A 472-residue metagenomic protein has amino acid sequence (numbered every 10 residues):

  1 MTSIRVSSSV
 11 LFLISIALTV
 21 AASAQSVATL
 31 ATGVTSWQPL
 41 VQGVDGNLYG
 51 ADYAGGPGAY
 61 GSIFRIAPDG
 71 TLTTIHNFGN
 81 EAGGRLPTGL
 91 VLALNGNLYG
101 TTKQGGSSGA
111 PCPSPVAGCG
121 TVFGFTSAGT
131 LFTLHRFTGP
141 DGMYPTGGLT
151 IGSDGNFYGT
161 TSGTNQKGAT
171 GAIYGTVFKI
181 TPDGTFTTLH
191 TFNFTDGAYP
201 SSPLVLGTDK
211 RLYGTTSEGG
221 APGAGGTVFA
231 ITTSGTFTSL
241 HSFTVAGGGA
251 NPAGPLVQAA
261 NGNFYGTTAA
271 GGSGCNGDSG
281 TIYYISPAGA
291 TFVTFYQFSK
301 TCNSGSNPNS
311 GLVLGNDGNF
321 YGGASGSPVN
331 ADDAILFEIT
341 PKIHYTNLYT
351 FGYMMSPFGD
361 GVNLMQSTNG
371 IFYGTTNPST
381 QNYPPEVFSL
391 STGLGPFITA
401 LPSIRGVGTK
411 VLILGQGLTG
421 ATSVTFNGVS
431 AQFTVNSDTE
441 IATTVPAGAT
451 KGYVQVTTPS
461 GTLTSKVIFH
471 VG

Functional and structural regions predicted by a protein language model:
T2-G472: Extracellular beta-propeller repeat domains
